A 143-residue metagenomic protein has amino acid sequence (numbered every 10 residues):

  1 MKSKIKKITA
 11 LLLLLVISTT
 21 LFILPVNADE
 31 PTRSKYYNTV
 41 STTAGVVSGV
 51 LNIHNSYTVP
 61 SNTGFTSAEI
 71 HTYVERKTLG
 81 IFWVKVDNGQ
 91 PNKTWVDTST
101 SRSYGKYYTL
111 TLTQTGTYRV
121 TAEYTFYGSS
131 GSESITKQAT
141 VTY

Functional and structural regions predicted by a protein language model:
K2-L12: Bacterial N-terminal signal peptides that target proteins for export
L11-T20: Bacterial N-terminal signal peptides
T19-K35: Sec-dependent signal peptide cleavage junction
K35-R76: Short, surface-exposed binding/anchoring microloops in extracellular/periplasmic proteins
T72, W83-T100, K137: Solvent-exposed serine/threonine-rich low-complexity stretches and specific carbohydrate-binding patches
P91-T121: Short, solvent-exposed, Trp/other aromatic-anchored flexible loops in extracytoplasmic proteins
E123-Y127: Beta-strand-rich extracellular modules
S129-Y143: Short beta-strand elements
